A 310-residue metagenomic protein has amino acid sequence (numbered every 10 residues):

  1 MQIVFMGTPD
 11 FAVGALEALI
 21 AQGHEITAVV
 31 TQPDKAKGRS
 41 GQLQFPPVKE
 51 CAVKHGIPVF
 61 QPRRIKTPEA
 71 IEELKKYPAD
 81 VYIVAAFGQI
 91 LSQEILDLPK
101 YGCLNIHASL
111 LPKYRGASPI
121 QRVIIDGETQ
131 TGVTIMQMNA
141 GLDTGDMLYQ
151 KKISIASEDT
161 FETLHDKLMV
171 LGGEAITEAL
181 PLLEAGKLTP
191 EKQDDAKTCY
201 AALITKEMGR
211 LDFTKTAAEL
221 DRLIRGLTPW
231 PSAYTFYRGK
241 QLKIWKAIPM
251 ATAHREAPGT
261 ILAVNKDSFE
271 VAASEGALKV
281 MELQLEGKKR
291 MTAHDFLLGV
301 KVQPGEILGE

Functional and structural regions predicted by a protein language model:
M1-S40: N-terminal Rossmann-like dinucleotide-binding module
M1-V4, A79-Y82, G209: Short active-site oxyanion
Q2-V4, T27-A28, P58-Y77, I90-A108: Internal alpha/beta domain cores that form substrate/cofactor-binding pockets in large enzymes and binding proteins
V13, E17-A21, E72-K75, Q93 (+1 more regions): Amphipathic, non-transmembrane alpha-helical secondary structure
Q22, Q32, V81-Y200, T205-E207: Donor/substrate-binding cores of folate-linked one-carbon enzymes
E25, P58, Q130, Q241: Residue-level detector of anion-binding/catalytic polar loops
A36-D80: N-terminal glycine-/serine-/threonine-rich beta1-alpha1-beta2 phosphate-ribose binding loop of Rossmann-like
F213-E310: An anion-binding loop in the catalytic cleft
